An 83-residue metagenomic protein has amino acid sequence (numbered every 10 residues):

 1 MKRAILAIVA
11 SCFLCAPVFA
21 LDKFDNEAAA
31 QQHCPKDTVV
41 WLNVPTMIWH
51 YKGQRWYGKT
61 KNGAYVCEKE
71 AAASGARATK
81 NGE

Functional and structural regions predicted by a protein language model:
M1-F19: Classic N-terminal secretory signal peptides
V18-E83: Mature, structured domains enriched in cysteine- and short glycine motifs
